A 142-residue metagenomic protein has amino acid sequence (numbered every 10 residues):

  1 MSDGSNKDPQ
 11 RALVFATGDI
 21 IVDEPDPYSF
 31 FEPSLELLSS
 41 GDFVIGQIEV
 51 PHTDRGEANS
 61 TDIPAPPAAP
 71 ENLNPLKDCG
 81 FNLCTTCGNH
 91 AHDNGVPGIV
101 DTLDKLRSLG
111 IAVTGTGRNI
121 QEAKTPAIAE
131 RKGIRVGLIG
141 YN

Functional and structural regions predicted by a protein language model:
M1-N142: Acidic, metal/ion-coordinating pockets
